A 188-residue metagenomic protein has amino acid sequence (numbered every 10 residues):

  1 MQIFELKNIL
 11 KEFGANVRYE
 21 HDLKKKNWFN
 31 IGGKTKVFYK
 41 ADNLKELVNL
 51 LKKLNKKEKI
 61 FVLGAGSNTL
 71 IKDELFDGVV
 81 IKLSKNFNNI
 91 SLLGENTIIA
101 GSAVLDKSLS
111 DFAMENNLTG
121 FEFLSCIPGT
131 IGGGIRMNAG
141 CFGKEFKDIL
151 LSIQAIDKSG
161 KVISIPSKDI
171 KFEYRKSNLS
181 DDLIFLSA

Functional and structural regions predicted by a protein language model:
Q2-I131: Anion-binding (especially nucleotide phosphate/pyrophosphate-binding) glycine-rich loop and adjoining beta-alpha core
G32, Y39-L44, L70-N88, R136-P166 (+1 more regions): Structural signature of FAD isoalloxazine-binding scaffolds in flavoprotein oxidoreductases
A100, S187-A188: Short, well-ordered beta-strand elements
T119, I149, K168-I170: Short beta-strand or tight-loop elements that sit immediately N-terminal to catalytic metal-binding acidic residues
K171-N178: Flexible, small-/acidic-enriched active-site or ligand-binding loops
